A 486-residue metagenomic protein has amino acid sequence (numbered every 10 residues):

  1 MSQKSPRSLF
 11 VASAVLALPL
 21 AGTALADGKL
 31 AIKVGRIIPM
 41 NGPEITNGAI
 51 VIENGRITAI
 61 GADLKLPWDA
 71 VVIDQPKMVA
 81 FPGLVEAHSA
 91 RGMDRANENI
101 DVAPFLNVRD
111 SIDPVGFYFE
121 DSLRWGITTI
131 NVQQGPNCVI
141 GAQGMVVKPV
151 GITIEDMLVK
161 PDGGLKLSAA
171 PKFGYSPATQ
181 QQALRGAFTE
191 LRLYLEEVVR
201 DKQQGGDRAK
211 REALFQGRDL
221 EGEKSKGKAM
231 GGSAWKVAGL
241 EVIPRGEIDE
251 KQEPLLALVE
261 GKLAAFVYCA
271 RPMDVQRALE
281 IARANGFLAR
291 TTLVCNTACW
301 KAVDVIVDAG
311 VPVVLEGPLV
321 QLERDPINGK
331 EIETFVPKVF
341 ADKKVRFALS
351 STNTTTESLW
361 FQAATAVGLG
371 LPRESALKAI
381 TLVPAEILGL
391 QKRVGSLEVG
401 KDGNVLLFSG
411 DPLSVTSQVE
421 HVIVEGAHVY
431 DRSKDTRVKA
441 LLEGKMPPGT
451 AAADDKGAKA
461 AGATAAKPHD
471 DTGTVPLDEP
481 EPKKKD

Functional and structural regions predicted by a protein language model:
M1-S13: Bacterial N-terminal signal peptides that target proteins for export
V11-A21: Bacterial N-terminal signal peptides
G22-G28: Boundary at the C-terminal end of the N-terminal hydrophobic targeting segment
L30-I32, L66-D110, E120, R124: Replace "His-x-His-based motif
G35-I38, T46-G48, E386, E398-L442: C-terminal cap of metal-dependent C-N hydrolases
I37, N41-F81: Histidine-rich, glycine-flanked metal-binding segment
N97, D101-L106, A264, V307 (+1 more regions): His/Asp/Glu-enriched, well-ordered alpha-helical/loop segment that forms or immediately abuts the divalent-metal
L123-R290, Q418, V424, T450-K483: Polyanionic/metal-chelating signatures
